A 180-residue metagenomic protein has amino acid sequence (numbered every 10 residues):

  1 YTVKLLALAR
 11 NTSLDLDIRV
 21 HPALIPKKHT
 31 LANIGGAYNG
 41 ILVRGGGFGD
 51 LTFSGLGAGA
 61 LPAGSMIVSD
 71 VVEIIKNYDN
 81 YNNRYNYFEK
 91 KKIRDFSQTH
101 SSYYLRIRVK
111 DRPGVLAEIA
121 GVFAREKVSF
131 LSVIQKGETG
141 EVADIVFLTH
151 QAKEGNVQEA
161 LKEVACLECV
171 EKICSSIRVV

Functional and structural regions predicted by a protein language model:
Y1-N33, Y38-G40: Substrate-binding/catalytic subdomain of NAD(P)-dependent oxidoreductase enzymes
T2-K4, R19, L42, T52 (+2 more regions): Structured core elements
L6-L8, P22-L24, G45-G47, G55-L56 (+2 more regions): Fold-independent oxyanion-binding glycine-rich loops and adjacent beta-strand/coil segments at enzyme active sites
T12-I25, M66-I74, K110-L116: Short charge-dense sequence patches
T30-N86, K90-Q98, S102: ATP-dependent carboxylate/acyl-activation modules
V71-V180: A conserved regulatory-domain signal marking ACT and ACT-like small-molecule sensing domains and adjacent regulatory
